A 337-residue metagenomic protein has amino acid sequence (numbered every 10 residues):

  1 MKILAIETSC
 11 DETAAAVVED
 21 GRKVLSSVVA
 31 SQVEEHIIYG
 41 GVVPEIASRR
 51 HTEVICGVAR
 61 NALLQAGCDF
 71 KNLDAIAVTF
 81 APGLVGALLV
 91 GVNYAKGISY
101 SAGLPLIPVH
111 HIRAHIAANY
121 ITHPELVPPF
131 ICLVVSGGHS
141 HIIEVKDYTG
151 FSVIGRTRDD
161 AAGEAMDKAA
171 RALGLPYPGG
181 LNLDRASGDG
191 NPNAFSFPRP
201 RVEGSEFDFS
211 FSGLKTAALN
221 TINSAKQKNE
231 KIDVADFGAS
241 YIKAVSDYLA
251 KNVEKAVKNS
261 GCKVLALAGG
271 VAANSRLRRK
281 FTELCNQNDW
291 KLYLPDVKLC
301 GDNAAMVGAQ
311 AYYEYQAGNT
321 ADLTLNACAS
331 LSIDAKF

Functional and structural regions predicted by a protein language model:
M1, V109-I131, Q310: Conserved phosphate-binding catalytic cores of ATP/NTP-utilizing and phosphoryl-transfer enzymes
K2-P82, H111, H115: N-terminal beta-alpha supersecondary unit
T13-E19, C132, S140-E144: Short beta-strand scaffold segments in enzyme catalytic cores
V78-L104, S275-L284: Short Gly/Thr/Asp-enriched flexible loops that form oxyanion-binding sites at enzyme active sites
P108-V109, L265, F281-V307: Conserved phosphate-binding/catalytic loops in two-lobed NTP-binding clefts
I116, P295-I333: Glycine-rich phosphate-binding/hydrolytic loop that grips phosphoryl groups
P124, D147-N191, K215-T216, N220-S224: Glycine-rich phosphate-binding loop plus the immediately following alpha-helix
R185-L265, N274-N288, Y315-G318, A335-F337: A contiguous, well-structured pocket-lining segment that forms one wall/lid of small-molecule binding clefts in soluble
